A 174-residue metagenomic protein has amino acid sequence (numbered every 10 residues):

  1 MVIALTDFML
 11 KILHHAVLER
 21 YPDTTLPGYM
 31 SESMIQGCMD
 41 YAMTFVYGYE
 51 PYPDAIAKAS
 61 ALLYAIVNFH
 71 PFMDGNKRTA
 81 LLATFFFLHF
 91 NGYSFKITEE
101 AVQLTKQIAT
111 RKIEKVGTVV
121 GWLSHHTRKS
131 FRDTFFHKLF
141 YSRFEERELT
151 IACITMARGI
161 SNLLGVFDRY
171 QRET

Functional and structural regions predicted by a protein language model:
M1-T174: FIC/Doc superfamily catalytic core
